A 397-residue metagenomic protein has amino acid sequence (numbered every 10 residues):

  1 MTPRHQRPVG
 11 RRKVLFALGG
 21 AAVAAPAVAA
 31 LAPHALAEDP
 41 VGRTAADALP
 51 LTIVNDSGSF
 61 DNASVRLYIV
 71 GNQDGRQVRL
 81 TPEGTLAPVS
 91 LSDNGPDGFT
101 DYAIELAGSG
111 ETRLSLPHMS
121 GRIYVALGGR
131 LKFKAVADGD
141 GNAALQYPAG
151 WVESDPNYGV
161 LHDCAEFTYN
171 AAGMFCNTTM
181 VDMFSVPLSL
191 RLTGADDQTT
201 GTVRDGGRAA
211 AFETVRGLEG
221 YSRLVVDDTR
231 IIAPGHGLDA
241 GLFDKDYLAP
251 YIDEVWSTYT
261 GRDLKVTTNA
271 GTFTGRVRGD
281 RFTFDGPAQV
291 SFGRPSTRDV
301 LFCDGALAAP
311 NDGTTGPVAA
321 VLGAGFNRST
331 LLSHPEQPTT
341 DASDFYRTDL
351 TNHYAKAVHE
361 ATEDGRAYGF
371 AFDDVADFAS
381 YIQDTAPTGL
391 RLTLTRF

Functional and structural regions predicted by a protein language model:
M1-V9, G20-A29, P33-L36: N-terminal secretory signal peptides
G10-L15: N-terminal export leaders
P40-F397: Extracellular low-complexity, O-glycosylation-prone Ser/Thr/Pro/Gly-rich "stalks" and linkers flanking catalytic
